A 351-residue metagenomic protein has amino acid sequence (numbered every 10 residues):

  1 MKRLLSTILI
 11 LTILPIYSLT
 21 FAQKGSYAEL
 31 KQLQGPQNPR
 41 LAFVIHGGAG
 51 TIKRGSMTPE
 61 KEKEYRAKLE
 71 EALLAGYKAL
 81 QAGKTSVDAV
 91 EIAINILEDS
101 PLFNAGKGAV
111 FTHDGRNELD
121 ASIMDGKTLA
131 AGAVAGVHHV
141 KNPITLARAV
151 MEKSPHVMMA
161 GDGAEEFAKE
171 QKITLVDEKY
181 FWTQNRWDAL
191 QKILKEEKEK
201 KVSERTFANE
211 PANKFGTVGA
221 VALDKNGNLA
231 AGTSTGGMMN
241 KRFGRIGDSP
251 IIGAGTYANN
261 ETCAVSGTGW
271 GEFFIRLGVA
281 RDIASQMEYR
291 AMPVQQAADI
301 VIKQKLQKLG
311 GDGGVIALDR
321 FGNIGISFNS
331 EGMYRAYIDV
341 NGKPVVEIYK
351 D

Functional and structural regions predicted by a protein language model:
M1-E29: Bacterial Sec-dependent N-terminal signal peptides
Q23-D351: Alpha/propeptide regions of enzymes that mature by internal proteolysis
